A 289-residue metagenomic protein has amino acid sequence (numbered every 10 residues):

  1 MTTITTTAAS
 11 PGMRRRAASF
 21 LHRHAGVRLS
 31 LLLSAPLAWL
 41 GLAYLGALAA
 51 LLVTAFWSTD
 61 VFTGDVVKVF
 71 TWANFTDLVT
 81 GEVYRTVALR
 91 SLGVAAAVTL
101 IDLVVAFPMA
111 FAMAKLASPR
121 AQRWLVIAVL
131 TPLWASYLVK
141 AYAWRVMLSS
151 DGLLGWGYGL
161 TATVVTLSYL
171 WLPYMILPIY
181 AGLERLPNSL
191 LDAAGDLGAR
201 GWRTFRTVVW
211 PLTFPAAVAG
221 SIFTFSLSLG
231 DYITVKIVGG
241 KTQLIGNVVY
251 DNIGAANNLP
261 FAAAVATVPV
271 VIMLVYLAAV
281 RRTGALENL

Functional and structural regions predicted by a protein language model:
T3-R15, F20, L31, Y180-L191 (+3 more regions): C-terminal transmembrane helix and the adjacent membrane-cytosol boundary/short C-terminal tail of inner/organellar
S19, F70-T80: A short amphipathic helical element positioned immediately N-terminal to and/or at the very start of a transmembrane
R28-V61, T76-E184, L212-S228, Y232 (+1 more regions): Membrane-water interface segments at the C-terminal ends of transmembrane alpha-helices in multi-pass inner-membrane
T63-K68, Y232-L259: Glycine-rich helix-loop "coupling/hinge" segments at transmembrane-helix boundaries in multipass transporters
K68-T71, G182-D192, G201-R203, F214 (+1 more regions): Transmembrane helix boundary and interhelical loop/hinge segments in multi-pass membrane proteins
A73-D77, V126, S149, N188 (+4 more regions): Short amphipathic alpha-helical coupling elements at transmembrane boundaries
A117-R120, S150-D151, E184-S189, R200 (+2 more regions): Juxtamembrane helix-boundary/capping and inter-helix hinge elements in multi-pass membrane proteins
L197-G198, P211: Glycine/proline-centered hinge or cleavage motifs at structural transition points of membrane proteins
